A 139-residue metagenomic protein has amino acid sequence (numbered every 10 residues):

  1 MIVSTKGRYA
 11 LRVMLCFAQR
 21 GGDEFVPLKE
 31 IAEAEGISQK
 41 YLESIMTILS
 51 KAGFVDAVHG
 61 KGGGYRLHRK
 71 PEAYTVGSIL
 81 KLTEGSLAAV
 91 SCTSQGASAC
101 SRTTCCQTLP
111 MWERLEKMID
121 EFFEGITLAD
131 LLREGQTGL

Functional and structural regions predicted by a protein language model:
R8-G22: Short amphipathic alpha-helical interface segments
V26-G36: A short alpha-helical element within helix-turn-helix/winged-helix DNA-binding domains across DNA-binding proteins
E33, S50-K51: Alpha-helical residues within the helix-turn-helix
M46-T47: Short, hydrophobic-biased segments on the C-terminal half of alpha helices that form "recognition helices"
G53-H68: Beta-hairpin "wing" of winged helix-turn-helix
H68-L139: Non-DNA-binding regulatory cores of transcription-related proteins, predominantly C-terminal effector-binding
